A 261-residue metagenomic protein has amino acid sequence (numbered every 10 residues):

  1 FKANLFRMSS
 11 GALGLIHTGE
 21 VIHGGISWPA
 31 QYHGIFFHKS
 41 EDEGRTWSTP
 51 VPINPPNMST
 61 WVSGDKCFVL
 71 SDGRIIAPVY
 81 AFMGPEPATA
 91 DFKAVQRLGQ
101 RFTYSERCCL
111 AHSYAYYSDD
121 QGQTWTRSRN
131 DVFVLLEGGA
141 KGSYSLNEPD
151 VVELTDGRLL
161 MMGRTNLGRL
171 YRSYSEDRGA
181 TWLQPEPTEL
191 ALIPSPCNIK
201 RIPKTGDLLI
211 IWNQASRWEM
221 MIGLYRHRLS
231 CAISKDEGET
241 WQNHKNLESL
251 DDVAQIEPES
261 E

Functional and structural regions predicted by a protein language model:
F1-E261: Asp-box/BNR beta-propeller blade signature and adjacent active/binding-site loops in extracellular glycan-interacting
